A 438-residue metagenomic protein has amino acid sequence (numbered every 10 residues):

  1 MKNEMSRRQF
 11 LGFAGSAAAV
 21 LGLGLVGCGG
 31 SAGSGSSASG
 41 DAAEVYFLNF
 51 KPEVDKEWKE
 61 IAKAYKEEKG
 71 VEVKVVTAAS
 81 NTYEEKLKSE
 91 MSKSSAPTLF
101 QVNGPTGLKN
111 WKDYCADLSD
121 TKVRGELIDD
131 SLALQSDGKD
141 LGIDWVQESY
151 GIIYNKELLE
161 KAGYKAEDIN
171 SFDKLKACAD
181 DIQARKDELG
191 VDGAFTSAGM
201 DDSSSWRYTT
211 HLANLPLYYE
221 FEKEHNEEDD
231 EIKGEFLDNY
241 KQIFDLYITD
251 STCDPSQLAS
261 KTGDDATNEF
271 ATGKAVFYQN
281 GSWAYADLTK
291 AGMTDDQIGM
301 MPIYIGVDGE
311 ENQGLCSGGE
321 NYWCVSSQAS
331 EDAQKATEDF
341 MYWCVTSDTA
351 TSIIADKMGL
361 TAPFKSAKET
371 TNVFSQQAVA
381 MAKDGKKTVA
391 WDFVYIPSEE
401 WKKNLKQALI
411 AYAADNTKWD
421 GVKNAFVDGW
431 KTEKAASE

Functional and structural regions predicted by a protein language model:
K2-S6, L11-G107, D120-V123, V307-E310 (+5 more regions): Conserved N-terminal structural module of periplasmic/extracytoplasmic solute-binding proteins
K63, E68, E72, K161-A162 (+2 more regions): Extracytoplasmic/periplasmic substrate-recognition and gating elements
E72, E160, A184, T349-T351 (+2 more regions): Conserved C-terminal helix/tail region of periplasmic/extracytoplasmic solute-binding proteins
A78-K86, F172-K174, L258-A271: Short helix-initiation/N-cap motifs at beta->coil->alpha
N103-Y154, R207, G299-M301: Hinge/lid segment of periplasmic solute-binding proteins
D117-S131, G193-F195, G199-D202, P216-Q242 (+3 more regions): Short, solvent-exposed loop/beta-turn-alpha elements that line the ligand-binding surface or hinge of extracytoplasmic
L141-I143, Y150, K176-D229, A275: Extracytoplasmic/periplasmic solute-binding protein
A179-D180, N226-A259: Glycine-centered hinge/linker elements that transmit conformational signals in sensory and ligand-binding systems
